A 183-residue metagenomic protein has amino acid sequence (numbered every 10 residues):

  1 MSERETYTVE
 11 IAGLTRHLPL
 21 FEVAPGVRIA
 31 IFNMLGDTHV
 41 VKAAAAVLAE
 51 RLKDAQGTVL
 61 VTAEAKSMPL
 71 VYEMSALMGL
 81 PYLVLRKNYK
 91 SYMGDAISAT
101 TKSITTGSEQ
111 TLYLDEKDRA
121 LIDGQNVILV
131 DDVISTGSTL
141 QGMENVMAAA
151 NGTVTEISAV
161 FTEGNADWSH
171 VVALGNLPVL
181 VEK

Functional and structural regions predicted by a protein language model:
M1-G57: Active-site-facing substrate-recognition patch
S2-T8, Q141-K183: PRPP-dependent phosphoribosyltransferase catalytic core
G57-E64: Short glycine-rich phosphate-binding loop at a beta-alpha junction
T58, Q125, T155: Conserved acidic residues
E64-L70, T136: Gly/Ser/Thr-rich loops at beta-strand to alpha-helix junctions that form or flank small-molecule/cofactor-binding
P69-M78, E144: Short Gly/Thr/Asp-enriched flexible loops that form oxyanion-binding sites at enzyme active sites
L80-V127: Short, glycine/charge-rich flexible loops or terminal/linker lids adjacent to PRPP-binding catalytic cores
D131-E144: Acidic, divalent-metal-coordinating active-site segment for phosphoryl/phosphodiester hydrolysis, typified by short
